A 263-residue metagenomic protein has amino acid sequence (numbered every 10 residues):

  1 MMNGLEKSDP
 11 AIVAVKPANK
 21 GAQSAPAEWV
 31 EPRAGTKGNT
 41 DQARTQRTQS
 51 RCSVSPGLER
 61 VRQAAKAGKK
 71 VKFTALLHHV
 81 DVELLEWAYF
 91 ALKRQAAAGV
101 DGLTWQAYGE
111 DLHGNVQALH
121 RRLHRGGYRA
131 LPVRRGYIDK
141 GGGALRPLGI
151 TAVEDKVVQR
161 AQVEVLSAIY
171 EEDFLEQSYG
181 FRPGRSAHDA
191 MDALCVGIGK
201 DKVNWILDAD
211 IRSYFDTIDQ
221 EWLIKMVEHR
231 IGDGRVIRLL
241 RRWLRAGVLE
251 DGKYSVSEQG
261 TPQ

Functional and structural regions predicted by a protein language model:
M1-G102, Q106-H113: Non-catalytic, polymerase-adjacent accessory regions of viral genome-replication enzymes
E83-K93, G102-L145: Phosphate/adenylate-binding "loop-and-lid" substructures adjacent to NTP/NAD/dNTP-binding pockets in NTP-dependent
N115, R122-Y137, G141-G142, V165 (+1 more regions): Conserved polymerase palm-domain catalytic core
P147-A152: Conserved phosphate-binding loops in nucleotide/dinucleotide-binding enzymes
D155: Short loop/hinge segments at the start of secondary-structure elements
V158: Catalytic-loop motifs flanking and including active-site residues across diverse enzymes
Q162: Nucleotide/phosphate-binding loop and acidic/charged catalytic motifs in nucleotide-binding or -utilizing enzymes
